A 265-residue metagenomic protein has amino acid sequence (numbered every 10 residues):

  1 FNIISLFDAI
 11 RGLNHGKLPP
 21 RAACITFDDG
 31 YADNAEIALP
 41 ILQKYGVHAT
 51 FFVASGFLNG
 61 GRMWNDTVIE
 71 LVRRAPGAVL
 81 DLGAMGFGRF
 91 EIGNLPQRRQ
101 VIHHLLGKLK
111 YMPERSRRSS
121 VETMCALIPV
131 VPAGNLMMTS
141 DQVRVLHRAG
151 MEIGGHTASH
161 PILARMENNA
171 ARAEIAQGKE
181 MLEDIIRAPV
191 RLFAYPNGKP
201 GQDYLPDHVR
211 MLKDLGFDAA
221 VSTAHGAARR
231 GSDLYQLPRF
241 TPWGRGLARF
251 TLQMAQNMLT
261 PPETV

Functional and structural regions predicted by a protein language model:
F1-T26, D33, M63-L82, F87 (+4 more regions): C-terminal active-site subregion of NodB/CE4 polysaccharide deacetylases
L18-P19, Y31, E36-F52, L106-V130 (+3 more regions): CE4/NodB-like, metal-dependent polysaccharide N-deacetylase domain that modifies extracellular/periplasmic N-acetylated
A38-L39, S140-R144, V209: Short amphipathic alpha-helical segments and helix-helix/interface helices
S55-N59, H225-G226: Short beta-alpha junction loops
L58, S159-P161: Short, catalytically relevant binding-site loops at active-site mouths
G61-A149: Extended, charge-rich helix/loop segments that form flexible, surface "patches" used to engage negatively charged
